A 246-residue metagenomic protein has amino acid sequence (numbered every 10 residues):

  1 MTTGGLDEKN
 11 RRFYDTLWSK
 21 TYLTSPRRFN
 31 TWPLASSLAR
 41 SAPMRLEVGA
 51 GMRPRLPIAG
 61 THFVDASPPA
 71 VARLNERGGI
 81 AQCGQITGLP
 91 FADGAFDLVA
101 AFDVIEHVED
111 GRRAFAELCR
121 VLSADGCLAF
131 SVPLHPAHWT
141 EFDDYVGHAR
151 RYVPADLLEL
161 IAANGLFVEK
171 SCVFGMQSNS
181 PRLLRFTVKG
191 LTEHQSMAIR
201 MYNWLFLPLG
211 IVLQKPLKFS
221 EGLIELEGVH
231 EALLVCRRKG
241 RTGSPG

Functional and structural regions predicted by a protein language model:
M1-G94, L98-F102, F115, C172-F174 (+5 more regions): Conserved N-terminal segment of class I S-adenosyl-L-methionine
F102-I105, S131: Residues lining the SAM
E109-R113, T140: Short N-terminal helix/helix-N-cap motif within the alpha/beta-hydrolase-1
R112-C127: A short glycine-rich, Lys/Arg-flanked "PGG" loop and its adjoining helix->strand segment in the class I
L128-R150, P154-E159: Short, glycine-/aromatic-enriched active-site segment of Class I SAM-dependent methyltransferases
L166-Q177: Conserved S-adenosyl-L-methionine
P181-L213: C-terminal helical/coil "lid" or tail adjacent to the Rossmann-like core of SAM-dependent
